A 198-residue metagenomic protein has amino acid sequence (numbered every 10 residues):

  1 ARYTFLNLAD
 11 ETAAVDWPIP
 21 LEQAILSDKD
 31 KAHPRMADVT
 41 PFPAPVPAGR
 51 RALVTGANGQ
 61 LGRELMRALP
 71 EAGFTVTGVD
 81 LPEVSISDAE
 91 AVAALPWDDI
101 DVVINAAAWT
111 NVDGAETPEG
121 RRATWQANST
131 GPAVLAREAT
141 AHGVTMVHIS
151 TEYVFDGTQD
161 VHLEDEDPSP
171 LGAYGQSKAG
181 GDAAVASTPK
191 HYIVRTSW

Functional and structural regions predicted by a protein language model:
A1: Conserved metal-binding segment of the jelly-roll/cupin
E11-A48: Conserved histidine-centered catalytic loops in small-molecule metabolism enzymes
G49-E71: N-terminal Rossmann NAD(P)H-binding glycine-rich loop of SDR-like oxidoreductase domains
T55, V79, V103-A107, M146-E152 (+2 more regions): SDR active-site strand-loop-helix element
E64, A68, E138, A184: Rossmann-fold NAD(P)-dependent oxidoreductase module
P70-A94: Adenosine-cofactor binding site in Rossmann-like domains, unifying the SAM/SAH pocket of S-adenosylmethionine-dependent
I86-A127, T140: NAD(P)H-binding glycine-rich loop region in Rossmannoid oxidoreductase-like domains and their noncatalytic homologs
R122, Q126-V134, A141, Y153-V194 (+1 more regions): Catalytic helix-loop patch of NAD(P)-dependent Rossmann-fold dehydrogenases
